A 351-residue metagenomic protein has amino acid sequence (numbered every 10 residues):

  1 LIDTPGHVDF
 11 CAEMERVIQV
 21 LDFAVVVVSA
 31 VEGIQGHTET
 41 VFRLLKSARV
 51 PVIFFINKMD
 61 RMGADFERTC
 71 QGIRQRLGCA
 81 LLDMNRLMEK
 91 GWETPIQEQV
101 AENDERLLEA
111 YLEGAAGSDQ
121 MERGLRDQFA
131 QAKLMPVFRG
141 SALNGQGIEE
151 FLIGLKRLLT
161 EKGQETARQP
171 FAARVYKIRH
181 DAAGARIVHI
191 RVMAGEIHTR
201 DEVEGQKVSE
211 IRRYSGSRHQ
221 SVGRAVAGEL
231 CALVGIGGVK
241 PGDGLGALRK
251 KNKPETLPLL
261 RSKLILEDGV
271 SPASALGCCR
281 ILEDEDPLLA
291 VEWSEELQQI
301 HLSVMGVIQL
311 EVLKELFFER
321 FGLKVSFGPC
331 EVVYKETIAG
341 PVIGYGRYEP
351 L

Functional and structural regions predicted by a protein language model:
L1-F10: Switch II (G3) loop of P-loop NTPases
D3, V17, V25, T38 (+8 more regions): Residue-level signature of catalytic and energy-coupling elements of molecular machines, predominantly ATP/GTP-dependent
F10, C79-M84, L159-P170, D181-G184 (+5 more regions): Active-site phosphate-binding and catalytic loops of NTP-dependent enzymes
C11-E32: Inter-motif core of Ras-like GTPase G domains
I18-V25, N103-A110, P254-L266: Gly-rich Lys/Arg/Thr-decorated short loops/hinges at beta-loop-alpha junctions or inter-strand turns that position
A30-A182, V203, C231: P-loop NTPase catalytic nucleotide-binding module
L158-T160, E165-R261, Q299: Conserved nucleotide-binding/hydrolysis modules and their immediate coupling elements across P-loop/ASCE NTPase motors
K250-L351: Charged, conformationally dynamic linker/hinge segments that couple catalytic or nucleotide-dependent chemistry
